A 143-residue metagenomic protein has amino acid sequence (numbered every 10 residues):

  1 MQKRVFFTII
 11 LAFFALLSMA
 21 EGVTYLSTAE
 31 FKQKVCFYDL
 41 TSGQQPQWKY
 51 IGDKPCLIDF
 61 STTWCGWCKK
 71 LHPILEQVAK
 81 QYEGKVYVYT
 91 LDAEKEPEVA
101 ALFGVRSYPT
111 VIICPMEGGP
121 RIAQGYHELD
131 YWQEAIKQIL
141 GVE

Functional and structural regions predicted by a protein language model:
M1-V5: Positively charged n-region of N-terminal signal peptides that target proteins for export
T8-L16: Bacterial N-terminal signal peptides
S18-G22: Boundary at the C-terminal end of the N-terminal hydrophobic targeting segment
Y25-P55: A short beta-strand-turn-helix
D53-C56, F60-W64, S107: Short pre-active-site segment immediately N-terminal to redox-active cysteine/selenocysteine motifs in thiol-based
F60, L71, A79, E83-E98: Thiol-based oxidoreductase modules, predominantly thioredoxin-like and allied folds used for disulfide exchange
T63-K70, T110: C-type cytochrome heme c attachment motif
S107, I112-E143: Non-catalytic, surface beta->alpha helical segment in thiol-disulfide oxidoreductase systems
